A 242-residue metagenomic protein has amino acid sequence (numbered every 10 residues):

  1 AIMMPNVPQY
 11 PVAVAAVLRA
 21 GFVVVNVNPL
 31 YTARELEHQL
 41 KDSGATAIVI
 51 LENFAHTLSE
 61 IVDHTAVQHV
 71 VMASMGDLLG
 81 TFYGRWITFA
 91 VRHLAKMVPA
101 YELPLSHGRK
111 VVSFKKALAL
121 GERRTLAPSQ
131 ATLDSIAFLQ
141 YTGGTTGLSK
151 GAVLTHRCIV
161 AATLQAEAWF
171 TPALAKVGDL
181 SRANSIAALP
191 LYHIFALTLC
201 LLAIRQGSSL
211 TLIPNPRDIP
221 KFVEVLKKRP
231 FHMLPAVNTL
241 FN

Functional and structural regions predicted by a protein language model:
A1-Y31, E52, A188-L189: Conserved AMP-binding/adenylate-forming
V14-A20, D42, H193, I204-R205: Short hydrophobic alpha-helices that are characteristic scaffold elements of the AMP-binding
V17, I48, I136, T142-T145 (+3 more regions): Conserved S/T- and glycine-rich ATP-binding loop of Class I adenylate-forming
R19-K116: Structural core segment of the AMP-binding/adenylate-forming
G21, G144-T145, G207: Conserved G/P- and acidic residue-centered "switch" motifs that form tight phosphate/ATP-binding loops in soluble
G44-T46, D63-G76, D179, A183-I186 (+2 more regions): Conserved helix-loop-beta element of the AMP-binding
V98, L103-Y141, L148, A173-N184: Conserved pre-ATP/AMP-binding loop-to-beta segment of ANL
V160-N184, Y192-M233: Conserved AMP-binding/adenylation subdomain of ANL enzymes
